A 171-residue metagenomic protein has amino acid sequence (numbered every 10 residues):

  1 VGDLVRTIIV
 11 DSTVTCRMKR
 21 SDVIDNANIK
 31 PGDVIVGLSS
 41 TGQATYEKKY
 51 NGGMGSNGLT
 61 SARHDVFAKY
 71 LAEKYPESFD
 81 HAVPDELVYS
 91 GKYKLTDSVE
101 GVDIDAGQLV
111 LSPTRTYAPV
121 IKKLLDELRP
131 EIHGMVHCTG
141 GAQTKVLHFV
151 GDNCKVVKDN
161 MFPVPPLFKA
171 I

Functional and structural regions predicted by a protein language model:
V1-I171: Helix-biased detector of long, well-ordered alpha-helical tracts
